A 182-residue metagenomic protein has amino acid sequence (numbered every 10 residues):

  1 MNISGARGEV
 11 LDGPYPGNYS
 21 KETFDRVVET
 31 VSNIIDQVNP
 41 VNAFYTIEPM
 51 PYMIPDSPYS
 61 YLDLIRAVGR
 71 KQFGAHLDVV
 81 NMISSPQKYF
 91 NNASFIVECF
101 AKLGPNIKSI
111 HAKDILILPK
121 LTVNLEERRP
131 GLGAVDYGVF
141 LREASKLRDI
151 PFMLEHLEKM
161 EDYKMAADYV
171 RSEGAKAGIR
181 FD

Functional and structural regions predicted by a protein language model:
M1-A75: Active-site acidic/histidine proton-transfer and metal-coordination neighborhood in alpha/beta enzyme cores
G8, S32, P58-D182: Histidine-acidic metal/acid-base catalytic patches
